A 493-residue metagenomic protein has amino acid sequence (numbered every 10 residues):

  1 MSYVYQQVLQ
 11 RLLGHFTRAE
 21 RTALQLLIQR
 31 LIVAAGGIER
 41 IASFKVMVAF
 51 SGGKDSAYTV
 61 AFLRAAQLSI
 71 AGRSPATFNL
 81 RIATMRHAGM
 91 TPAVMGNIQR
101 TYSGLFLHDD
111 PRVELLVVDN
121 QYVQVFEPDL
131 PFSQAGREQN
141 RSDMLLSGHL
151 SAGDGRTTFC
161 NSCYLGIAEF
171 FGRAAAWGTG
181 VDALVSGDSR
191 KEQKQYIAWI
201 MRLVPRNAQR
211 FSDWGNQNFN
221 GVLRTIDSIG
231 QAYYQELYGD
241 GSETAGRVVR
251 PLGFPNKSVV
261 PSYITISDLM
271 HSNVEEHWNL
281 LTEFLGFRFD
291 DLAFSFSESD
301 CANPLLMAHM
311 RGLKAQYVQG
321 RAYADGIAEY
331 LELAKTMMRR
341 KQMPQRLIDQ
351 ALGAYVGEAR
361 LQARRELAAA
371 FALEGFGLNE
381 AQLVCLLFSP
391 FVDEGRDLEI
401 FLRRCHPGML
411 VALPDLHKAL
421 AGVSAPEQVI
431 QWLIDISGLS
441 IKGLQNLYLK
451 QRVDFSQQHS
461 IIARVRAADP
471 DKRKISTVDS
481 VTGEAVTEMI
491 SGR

Functional and structural regions predicted by a protein language model:
M1-S43, F62, N79-S103, D109-R493: Nucleotide-activated chemistry modules centered on ATP-dependent adenylation/adenylyltransferase
I38-G72, L281: A phosphate-binding catalytic loop at a beta-strand-loop-alpha-helix junction that coordinates phosphoryl groups
P75-A76: Short glycine-rich, Thr/Ser-proximal phosphate-binding strand/loop in the N-terminal lobe of ATP-dependent enzymes
